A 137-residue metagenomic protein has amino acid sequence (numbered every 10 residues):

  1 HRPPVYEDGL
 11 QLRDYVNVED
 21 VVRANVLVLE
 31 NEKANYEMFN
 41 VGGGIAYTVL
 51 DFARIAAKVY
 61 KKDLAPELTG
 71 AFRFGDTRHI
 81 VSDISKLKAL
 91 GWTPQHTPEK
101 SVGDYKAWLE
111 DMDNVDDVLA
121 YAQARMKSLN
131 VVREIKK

Functional and structural regions predicted by a protein language model:
H1-K137: C-terminal substrate-binding subdomain of Rossmann-fold SDR/epimerase-dehydratase oxidoreductases
